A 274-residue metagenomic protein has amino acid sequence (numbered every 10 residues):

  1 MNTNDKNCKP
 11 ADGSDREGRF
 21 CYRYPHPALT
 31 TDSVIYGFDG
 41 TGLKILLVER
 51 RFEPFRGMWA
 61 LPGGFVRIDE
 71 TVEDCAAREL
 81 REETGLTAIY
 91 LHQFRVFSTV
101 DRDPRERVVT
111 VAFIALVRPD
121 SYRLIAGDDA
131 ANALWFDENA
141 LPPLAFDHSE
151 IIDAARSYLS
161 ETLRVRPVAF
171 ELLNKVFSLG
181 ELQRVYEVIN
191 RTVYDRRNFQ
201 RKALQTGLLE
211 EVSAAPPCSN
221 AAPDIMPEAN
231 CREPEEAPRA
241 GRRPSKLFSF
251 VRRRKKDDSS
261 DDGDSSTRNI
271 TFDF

Functional and structural regions predicted by a protein language model:
N2-E17: Entry/capping segment at the start of metal-dependent catalytic domains with acidic active-site entry clusters
S14, G18-W59, E73: N-terminal strand-loop-strand
P27-L29, E73-A77, G85-L124, D129 (+4 more regions): Active-site segment of metal-dependent pyrophosphate-handling enzymes, primarily the Nudix hydrolase catalytic core
G40-T41, E53-P54, T99-V100, L116-S121 (+1 more regions): Short, charged/polar surface micro-motifs in flexible loops or helix N-caps
G42-E82, L86, R164-S178, Q183-R184: Conserved Nudix-box catalytic region and its N-terminal flanking loop in Nudix hydrolases and closely related
I114, R123-L159, L163, L172-G180 (+4 more regions): NUDIX/MutT-family hydrolases
R184-T192: Short helix-coil junctions and helix-kink-helix linkers
E211-F274: Long, intrinsically disordered, low-complexity Ser/Thr/Pro-rich regulatory/activation regions of nuclear proteins
